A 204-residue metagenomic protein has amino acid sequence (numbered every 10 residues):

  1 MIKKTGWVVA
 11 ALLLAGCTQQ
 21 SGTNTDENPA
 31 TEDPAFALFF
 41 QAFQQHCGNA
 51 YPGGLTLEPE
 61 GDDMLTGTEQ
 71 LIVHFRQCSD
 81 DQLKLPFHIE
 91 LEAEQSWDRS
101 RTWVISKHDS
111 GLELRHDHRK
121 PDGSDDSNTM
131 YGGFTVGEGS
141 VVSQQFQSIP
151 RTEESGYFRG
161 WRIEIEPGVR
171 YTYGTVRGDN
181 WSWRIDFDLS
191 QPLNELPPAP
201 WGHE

Functional and structural regions predicted by a protein language model:
M1-W7: Bacterial N-terminal signal peptides that target proteins for export
L14-G16: C-terminal motif of bacterial Sec signal peptides marking the signal peptidase cleavage site
T18-Q20: Bacterial signal peptide processing site
T31-M64: Tryptophan-anchored aromatic micro-motifs
T68-L71, W97-T102: Short, surface-exposed coil-to-beta transition loops
T102-E153: An exposed acidic His-Trp-rich patch
T129-F134, G168-R170, T175-E204: Edge beta-strand at a domain terminus
V141-W183: Helix-rich interaction surfaces within compact, conserved domain-sized segments that mediate assembly or partner
